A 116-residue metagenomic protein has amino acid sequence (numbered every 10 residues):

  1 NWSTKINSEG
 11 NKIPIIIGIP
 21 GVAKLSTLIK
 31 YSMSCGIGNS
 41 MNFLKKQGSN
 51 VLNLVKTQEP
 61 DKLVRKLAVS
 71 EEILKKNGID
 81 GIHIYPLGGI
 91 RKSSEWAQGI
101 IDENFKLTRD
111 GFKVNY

Functional and structural regions predicted by a protein language model:
N1, I16, H83-P86: Glycine-rich anion-binding loop/nest that anchors nucleotide
N1-G10, G89-S94: Active-site-adjacent beta->alpha loops and helix N-cap segments on the catalytic face of soluble alpha/beta enzymes
S8-E72, G88, I100-Y116: Active-site pocket-lining/capping segments in soluble small-molecule metabolic enzymes
K75, D80-E95: Charge-patterned, long linear interaction tracts outside catalytic cores
